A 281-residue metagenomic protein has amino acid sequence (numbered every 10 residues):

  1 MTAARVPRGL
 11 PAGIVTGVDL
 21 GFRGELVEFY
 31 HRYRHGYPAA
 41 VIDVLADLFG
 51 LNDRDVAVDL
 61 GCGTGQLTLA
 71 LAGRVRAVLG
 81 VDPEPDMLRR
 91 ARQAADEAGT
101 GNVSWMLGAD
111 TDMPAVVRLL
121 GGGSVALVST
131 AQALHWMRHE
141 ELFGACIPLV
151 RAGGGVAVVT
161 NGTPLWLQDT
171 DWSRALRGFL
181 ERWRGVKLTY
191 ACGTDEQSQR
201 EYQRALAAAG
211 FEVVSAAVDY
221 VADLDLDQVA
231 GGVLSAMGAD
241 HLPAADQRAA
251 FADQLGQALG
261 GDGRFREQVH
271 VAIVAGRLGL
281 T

Functional and structural regions predicted by a protein language model:
T2-N52: Conserved class I S-adenosyl-L-methionine
V56, T64-M113: Class I SAM-dependent methyltransferase SAM/SAH-binding core
L60: Conserved beta-strand/loop positions that form the S-adenosyl-L-methionine
D112-G122: Short conserved loop adjoining the S-adenosyl-L-methionine
S129: A conserved beta-strand element that flanks and buttresses the S-adenosyl-L-methionine
M137-C146: A short, conserved alpha-helix within the catalytic core of class I
I147-Y220: Conserved catalytic/acceptor-binding region of the Class I
Q197-T281: Conserved Class I S-adenosyl-L-methionine
